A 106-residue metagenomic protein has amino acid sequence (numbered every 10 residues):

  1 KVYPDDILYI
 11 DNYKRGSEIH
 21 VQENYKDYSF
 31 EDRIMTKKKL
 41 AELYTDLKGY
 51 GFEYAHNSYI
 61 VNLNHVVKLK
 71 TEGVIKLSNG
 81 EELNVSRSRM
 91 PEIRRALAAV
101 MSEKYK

Functional and structural regions predicted by a protein language model:
K1-S78, N84: Conserved binding/recognition cores within well-folded domains
L43, E92-I93: DNA major-groove recognition helices of helix-turn-helix
L77-S78, S88-E92: Long hydrophobic alpha-helical segments typical of transmembrane helices together with their membrane-interfacial
R95-V100: Glycine/charge-rich catalytic "coupling/switch" loops of P-loop NTPases
E103-K106: Intrinsically disordered, low-complexity protein-interaction/activation regions
